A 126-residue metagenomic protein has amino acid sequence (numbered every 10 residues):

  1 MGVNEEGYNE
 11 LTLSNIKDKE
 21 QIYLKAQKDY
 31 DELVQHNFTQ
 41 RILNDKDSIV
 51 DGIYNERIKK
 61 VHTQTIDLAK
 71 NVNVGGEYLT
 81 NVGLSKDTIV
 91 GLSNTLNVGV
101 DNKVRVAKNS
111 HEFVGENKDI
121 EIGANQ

Functional and structural regions predicted by a protein language model:
M1-Q126: Structural signature for extended repeat/solenoid scaffolds and their inter-repeat hinge/linker regions, spanning
